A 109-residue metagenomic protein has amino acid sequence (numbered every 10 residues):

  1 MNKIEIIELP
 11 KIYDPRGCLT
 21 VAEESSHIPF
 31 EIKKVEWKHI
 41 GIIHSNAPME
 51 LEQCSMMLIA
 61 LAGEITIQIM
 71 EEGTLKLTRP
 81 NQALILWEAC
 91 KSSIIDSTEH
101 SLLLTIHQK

Functional and structural regions predicted by a protein language model:
M1-I32: A short, N-terminal "cap"/entry segment at the start of jelly-roll beta-barrel domains of the cupin/DSBH fold
I6, V21, W37, M57 (+1 more regions): Conserved hydrophobic/aromatic beta-strand scaffold that supports enzyme active sites
R16, C54-M57, N81, H100-S101: Short, surface-exposed beta-edge/turn micro-motifs
L19, I67-Q68, K91-S97, L103-T105: Short beta-strand His + acidic residue motifs that chelate non-heme Fe in jelly-roll/DSBH and cupin folds
A22-S25, S101-K109: Short, cationic Gly/His-enriched loop motifs
V35-Q53: Conserved short histidine dyad/triad with adjacent acidic residue
L51-I67: Short, conserved beta-strand element in jelly-roll/cupin
E71-A89: Short acidic-glycine-tyrosine-enriched beta hairpin
